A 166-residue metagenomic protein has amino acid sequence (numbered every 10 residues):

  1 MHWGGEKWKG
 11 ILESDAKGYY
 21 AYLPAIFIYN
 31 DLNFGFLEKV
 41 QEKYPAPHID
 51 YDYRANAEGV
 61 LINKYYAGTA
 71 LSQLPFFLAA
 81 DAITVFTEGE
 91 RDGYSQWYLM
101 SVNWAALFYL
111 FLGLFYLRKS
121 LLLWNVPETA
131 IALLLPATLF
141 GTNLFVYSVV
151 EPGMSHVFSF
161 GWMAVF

Functional and structural regions predicted by a protein language model:
M1-E13, A21-D31, E38, P136-N143: Transmembrane signal-anchor helices characteristic of membrane glycosylation enzymes that use polyprenol
I28-W104: Interfacial juxtamembrane loops and adjacent helix segments that form the catalytic/substrate-binding surfaces
Y65, W97-F108, A137, L144-F158: Membrane-embedded glycan-lipid processing machinery
F77, D81, R118-L122, V150: Membrane-water interface at transmembrane helix exits
V85-G93, L112-T142, G161: Transmembrane-helix signature of polytopic, membrane-embedded enzymes that assemble or transfer cell-envelope glycans
F158-F166: Specific aromatic-rich, kink-prone transmembrane helix
